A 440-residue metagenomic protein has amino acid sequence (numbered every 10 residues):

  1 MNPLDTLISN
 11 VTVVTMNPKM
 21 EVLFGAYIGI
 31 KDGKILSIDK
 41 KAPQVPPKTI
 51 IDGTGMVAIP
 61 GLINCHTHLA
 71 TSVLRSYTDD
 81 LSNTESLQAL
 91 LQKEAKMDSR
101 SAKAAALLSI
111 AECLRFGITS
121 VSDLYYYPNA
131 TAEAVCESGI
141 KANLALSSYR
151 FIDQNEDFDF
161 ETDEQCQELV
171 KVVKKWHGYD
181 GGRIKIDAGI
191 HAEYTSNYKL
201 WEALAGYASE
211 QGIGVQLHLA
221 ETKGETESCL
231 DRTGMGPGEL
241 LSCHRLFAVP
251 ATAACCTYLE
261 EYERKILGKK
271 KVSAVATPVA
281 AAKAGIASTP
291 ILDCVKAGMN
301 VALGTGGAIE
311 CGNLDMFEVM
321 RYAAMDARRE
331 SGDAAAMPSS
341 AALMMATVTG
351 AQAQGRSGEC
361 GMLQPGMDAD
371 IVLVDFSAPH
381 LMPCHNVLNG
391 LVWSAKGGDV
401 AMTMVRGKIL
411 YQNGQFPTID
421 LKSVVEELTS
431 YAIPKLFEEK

Functional and structural regions predicted by a protein language model:
M1-A26, K31, L36, K41 (+1 more regions): Active-site microenvironment of metallo-dependent hydrolases
N2-S9, Q44-S86, L107-R115: Replace "His-x-His-based motif
V11, I28, G33, G55 (+14 more regions): Divalent metal-coordination and catalytic microenvironments
V73-A104, N143-E164, K223-A248, K270-S273 (+2 more regions): Active-site gating loops and adjacent loop-to-helix segments of metal-dependent hydrolytic enzymes
R75-I140, Q165-Y179, E427-E438: Alpha-helical scaffold segments that flank or form the walls of functional sites
A132-C256, E260, R264: Metal-coordinating catalytic core of metallo-dependent amide/deamination hydrolases
C243-P250, L292-A378, S394-A395: His/Asp/Glu-enriched, well-ordered alpha-helical/loop segment that forms or immediately abuts the divalent-metal
Y262, G268, S273-M299, G304-T305: A conserved active-site cap/scaffold subdomain adjacent to cofactor or substrate pockets
